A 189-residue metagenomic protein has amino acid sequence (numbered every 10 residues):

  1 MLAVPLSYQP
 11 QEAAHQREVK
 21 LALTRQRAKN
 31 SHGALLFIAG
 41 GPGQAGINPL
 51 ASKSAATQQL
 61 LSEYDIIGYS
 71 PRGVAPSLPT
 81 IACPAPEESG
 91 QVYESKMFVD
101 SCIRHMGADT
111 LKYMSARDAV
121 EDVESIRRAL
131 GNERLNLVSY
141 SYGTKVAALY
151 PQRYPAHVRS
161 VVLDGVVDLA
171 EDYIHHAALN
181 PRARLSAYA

Functional and structural regions predicted by a protein language model:
M1-A189: Gly/Pro-rich cap/lid or specificity-loop segments adjacent to the active site
